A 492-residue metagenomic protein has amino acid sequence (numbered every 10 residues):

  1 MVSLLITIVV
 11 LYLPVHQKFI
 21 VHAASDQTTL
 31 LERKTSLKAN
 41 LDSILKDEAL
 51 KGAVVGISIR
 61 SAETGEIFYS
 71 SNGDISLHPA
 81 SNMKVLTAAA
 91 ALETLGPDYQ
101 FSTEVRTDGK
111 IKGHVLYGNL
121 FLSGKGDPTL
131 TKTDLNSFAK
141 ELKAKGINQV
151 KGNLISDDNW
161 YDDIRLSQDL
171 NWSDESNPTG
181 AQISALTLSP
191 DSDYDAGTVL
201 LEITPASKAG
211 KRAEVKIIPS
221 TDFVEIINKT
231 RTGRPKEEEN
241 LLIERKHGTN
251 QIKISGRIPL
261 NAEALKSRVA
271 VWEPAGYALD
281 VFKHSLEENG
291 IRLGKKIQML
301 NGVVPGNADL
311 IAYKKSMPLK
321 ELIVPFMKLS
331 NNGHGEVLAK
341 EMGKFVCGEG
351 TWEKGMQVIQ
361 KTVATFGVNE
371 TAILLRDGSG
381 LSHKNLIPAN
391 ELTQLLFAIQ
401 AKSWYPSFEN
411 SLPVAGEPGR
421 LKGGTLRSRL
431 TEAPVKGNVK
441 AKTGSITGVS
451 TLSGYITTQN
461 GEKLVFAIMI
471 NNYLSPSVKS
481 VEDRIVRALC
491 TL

Functional and structural regions predicted by a protein language model:
M1-V21: Sec-dependent N-terminal signal peptides of Gram-positive bacterial secreted proteins and lipoproteins
P14, F19-L30, Y99-W352, Q357 (+1 more regions): Conserved serine DD-peptidase/penicillin-binding transpeptidase domain and beta-lactam-recognizing active-site
K18-T64, Y69-S76, N136-K145: Beta-lactamase-like hydrolase cores
T35, A39-S43, L86-E93, T133-N136 (+16 more regions): Solvent-exposed, polar/charged alpha-helical surfaces in well-ordered, non-transmembrane soluble domains, broadly
K38-D42, I218-T230, E432-K440: Short Pro/Gly-enriched beta-strand edge/turn motifs at strand-loop
G65, P79-P97, L154, L186 (+3 more regions): Active-site SXXK
F68-S70, T131, A339-L492: Small-residue-rich helix-loop
N72-L77, R268, S379-S382: A short glycine/serine-rich beta->alpha loop
